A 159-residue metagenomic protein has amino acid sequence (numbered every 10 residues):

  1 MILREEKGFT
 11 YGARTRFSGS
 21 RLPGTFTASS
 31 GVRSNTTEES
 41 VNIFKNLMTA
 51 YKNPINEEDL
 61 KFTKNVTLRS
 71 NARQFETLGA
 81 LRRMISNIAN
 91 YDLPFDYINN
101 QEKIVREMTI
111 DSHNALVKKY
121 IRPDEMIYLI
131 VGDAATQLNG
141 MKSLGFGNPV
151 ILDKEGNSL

Functional and structural regions predicted by a protein language model:
M1-E38, R83-M84, E102-R122, N148-L159: Non-catalytic beta-strand/loop surface segments
M1-T10, S20-R21, N53-D111, F146: Short acidic/His-enriched helical or mixed secondary-structure segments at domain edges of catalytic enzymes and some
G12, R16, D96, T136: Short, electropositive, low-hydrophobicity segments enriched in small/polar residues
R14-Q74, K142, E155-S158: M16/insulysin-pitrilysin zinc metalloprotease superfamily fold
D124-M126: Non-catalytic, conformational "gating/processing" segments within enzyme and secreted inhibitor domains
I130-L159: An aromatic/glycine/proline-enriched structural segment found at the starts of mature extracellular/organellar domains
